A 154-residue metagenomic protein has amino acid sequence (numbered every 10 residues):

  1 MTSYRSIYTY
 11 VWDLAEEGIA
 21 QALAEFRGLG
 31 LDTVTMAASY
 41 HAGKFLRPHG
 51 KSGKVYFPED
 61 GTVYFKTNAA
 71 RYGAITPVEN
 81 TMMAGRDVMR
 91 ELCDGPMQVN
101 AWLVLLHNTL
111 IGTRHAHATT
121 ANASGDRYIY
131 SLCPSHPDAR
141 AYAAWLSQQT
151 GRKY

Functional and structural regions predicted by a protein language model:
Y4-S6, M36, H41, N68 (+1 more regions): A general marker of short, structured functional hotspots
Y4-Y10, E79, V99-K153: Active-site-adjacent "subsite" loops/lids of carbohydrate-active enzymes
Y8-A20, M36-R47, T81-R86, N108-I111: Acidic-and-aromatic substrate-binding clefts and catalytic sites of carbohydrate-active enzymes
D13-G28, V63-P96, A141-Y142: Aromatic- and glycine-enriched glycan-recognition loops and surfaces that form the carbohydrate-binding subsites
L14, L23, L29-L31, L46 (+6 more regions): Generic detector of leucine side chains in alpha-helical contexts
A20-T62, R152-Y154: Catalytic domains of carbohydrate-active enzymes, especially glycoside hydrolases
A42-R86, G112-P134: Aromatic- and acidic-residue-enriched carbohydrate-binding clefts of CAZyme catalytic domains
